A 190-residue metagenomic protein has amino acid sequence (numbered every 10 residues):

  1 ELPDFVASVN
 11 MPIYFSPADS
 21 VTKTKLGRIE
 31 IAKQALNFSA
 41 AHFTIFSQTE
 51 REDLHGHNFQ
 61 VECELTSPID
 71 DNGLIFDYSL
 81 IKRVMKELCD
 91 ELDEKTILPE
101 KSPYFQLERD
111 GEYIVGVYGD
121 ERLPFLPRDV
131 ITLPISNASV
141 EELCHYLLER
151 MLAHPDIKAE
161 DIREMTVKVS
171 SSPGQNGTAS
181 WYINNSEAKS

Functional and structural regions predicted by a protein language model:
L2: Cationic, low-complexity basic patches in intrinsically disordered or flexible, solvent-exposed regions
F5, V9-S190: Charge-rich, low-complexity N-terminal segments
